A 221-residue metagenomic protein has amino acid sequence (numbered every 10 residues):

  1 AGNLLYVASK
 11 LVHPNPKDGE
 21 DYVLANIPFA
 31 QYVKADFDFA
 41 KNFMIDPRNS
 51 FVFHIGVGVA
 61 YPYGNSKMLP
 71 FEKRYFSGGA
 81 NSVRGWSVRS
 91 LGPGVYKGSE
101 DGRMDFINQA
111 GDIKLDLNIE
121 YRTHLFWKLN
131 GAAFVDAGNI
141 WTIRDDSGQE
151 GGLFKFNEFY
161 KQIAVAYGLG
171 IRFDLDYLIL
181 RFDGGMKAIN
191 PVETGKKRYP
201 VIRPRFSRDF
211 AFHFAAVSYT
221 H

Functional and structural regions predicted by a protein language model:
A1-T123, F134-A137, W141-R144, G148-E150: C-terminal outer-membrane beta-barrel translocator/porin domains of Gram-negative envelope proteins and their
F29-A35, A80, G111-L115, K161-Y167 (+2 more regions): Residues that define the transmembrane beta-barrel architecture of outer-membrane proteins
D46-F51, W127-G131, F173-F182: Repeated loop/turn-to-beta-strand initiation elements of outer-membrane beta-barrel proteins
Y61, D176-A215: Predominantly the C-terminal beta-signal and adjacent terminal strand-loop region of outer-membrane beta-barrel
P93-E100, A166, R172-F182: Noncatalytic linker/hinge segments flanking ATPase motor cores
L115-T123, L129, A137, I163-L175 (+1 more regions): Conserved C-terminal beta-signal and adjacent last beta-strands/turns of outer-membrane beta-barrel proteins
S147-L175, P200-V201: Strand-loop-strand
T220-H221: Conserved small/polar residues in nucleotide/adenosyl-binding loops
